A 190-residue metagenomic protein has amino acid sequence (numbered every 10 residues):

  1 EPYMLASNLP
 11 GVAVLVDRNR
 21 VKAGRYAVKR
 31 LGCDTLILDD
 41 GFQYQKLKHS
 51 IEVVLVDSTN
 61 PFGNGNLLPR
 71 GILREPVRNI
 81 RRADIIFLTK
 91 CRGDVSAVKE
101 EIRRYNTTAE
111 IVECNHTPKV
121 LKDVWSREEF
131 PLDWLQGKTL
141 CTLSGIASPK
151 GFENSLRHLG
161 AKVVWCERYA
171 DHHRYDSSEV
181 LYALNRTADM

Functional and structural regions predicted by a protein language model:
E1-N106, E113: Phosphate/Mg2+-binding loops and adjacent switch elements in nucleotide/diphosphate-handling enzyme cores
P61-M190: C-terminal accessory "lid"/substrate-recognition subdomains
